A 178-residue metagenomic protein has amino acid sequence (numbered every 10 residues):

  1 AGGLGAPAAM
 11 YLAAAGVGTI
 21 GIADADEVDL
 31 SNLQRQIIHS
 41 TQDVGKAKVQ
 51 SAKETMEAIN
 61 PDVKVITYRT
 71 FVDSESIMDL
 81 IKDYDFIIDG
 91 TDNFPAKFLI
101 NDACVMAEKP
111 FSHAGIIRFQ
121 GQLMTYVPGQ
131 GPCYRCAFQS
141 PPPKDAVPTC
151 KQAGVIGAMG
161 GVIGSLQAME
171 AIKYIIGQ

Functional and structural regions predicted by a protein language model:
A1-Q178: Adenine nucleotide-associated cytosolic modules
